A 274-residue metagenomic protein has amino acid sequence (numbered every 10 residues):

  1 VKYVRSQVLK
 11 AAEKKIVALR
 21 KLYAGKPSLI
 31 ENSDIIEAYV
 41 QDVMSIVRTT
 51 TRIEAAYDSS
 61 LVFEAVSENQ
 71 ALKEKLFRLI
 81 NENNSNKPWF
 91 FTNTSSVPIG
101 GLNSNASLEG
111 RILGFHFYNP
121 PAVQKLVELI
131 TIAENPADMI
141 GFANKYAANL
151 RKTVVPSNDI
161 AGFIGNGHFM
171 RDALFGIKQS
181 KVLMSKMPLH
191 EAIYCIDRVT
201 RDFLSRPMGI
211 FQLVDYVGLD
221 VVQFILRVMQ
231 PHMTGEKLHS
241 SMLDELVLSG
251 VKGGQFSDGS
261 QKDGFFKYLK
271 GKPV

Functional and structural regions predicted by a protein language model:
V1-V274: N-terminal glycine-rich phosphate-binding loop for ADP-containing cofactors
